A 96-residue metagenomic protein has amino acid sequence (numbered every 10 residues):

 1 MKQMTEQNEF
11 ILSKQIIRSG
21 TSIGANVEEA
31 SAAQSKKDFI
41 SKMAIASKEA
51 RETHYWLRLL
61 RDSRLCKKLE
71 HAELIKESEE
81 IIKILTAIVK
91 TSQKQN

Functional and structural regions predicted by a protein language model:
M1-E29, A33-N96: Short, C-terminally biased terminal segments at protein or domain edges
